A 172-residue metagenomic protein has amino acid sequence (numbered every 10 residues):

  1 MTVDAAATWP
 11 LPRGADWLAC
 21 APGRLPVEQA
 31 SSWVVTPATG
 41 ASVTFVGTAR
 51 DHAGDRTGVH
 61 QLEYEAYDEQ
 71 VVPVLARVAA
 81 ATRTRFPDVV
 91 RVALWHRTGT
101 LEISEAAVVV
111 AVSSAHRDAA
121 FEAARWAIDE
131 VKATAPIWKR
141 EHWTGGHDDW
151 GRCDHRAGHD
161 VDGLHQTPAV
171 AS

Functional and structural regions predicted by a protein language model:
M1-A107, S113-A115, F121-R125, D129-S172: N-terminal, polar/charged subdomain of small-to-medium soluble alpha/beta proteins
